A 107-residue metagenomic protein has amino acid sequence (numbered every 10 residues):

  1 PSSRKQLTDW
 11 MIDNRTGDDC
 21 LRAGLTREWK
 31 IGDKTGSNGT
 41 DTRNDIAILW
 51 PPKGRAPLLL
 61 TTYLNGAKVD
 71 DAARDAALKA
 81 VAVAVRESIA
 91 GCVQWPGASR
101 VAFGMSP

Functional and structural regions predicted by a protein language model:
P1-S106: Penicillin-recognizing serine hydrolase domain
